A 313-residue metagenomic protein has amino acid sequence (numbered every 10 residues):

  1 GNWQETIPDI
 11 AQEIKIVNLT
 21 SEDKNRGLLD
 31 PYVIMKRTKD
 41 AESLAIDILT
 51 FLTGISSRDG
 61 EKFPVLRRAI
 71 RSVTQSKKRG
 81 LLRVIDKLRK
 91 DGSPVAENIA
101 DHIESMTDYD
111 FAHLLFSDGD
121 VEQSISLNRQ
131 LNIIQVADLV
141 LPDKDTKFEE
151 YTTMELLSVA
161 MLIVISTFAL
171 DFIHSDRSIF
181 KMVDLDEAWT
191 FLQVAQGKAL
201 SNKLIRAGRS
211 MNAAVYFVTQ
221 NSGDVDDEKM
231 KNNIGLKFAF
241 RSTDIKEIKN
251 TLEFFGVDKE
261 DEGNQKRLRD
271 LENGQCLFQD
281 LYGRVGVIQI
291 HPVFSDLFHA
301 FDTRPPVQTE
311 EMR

Functional and structural regions predicted by a protein language model:
G1-E13, V17-R206, A213, L268-L281: P-loop NTPase motor domains
N2-T6, D224-K229: Short, glycine/polar-rich helix-capping loops at beta-to-alpha or helix-loop-helix junctions that flank or form
K15-N18, A214-T219, K237-R241: Short hydrophobic alpha-helical runs that function as membrane-insertion/retention elements
V33-R79, V225-R313: P-loop NTPase motor core of the ASCE superfamily
I134, N221, T243: Residues in the short beta-alpha loop(s) of Rossmann-like NAD(P)-binding domains
D186-E187, S210-A213, F217-D224: Conserved H-loop
